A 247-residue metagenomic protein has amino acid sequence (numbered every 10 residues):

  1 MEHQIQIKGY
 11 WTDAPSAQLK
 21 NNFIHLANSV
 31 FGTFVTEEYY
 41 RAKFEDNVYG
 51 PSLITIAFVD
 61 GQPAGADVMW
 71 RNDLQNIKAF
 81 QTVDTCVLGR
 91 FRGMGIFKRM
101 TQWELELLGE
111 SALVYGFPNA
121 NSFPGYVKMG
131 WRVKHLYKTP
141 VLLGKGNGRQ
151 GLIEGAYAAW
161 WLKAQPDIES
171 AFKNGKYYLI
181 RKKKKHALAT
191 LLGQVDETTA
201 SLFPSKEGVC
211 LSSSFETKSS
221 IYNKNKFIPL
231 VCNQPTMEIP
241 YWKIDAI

Functional and structural regions predicted by a protein language model:
I7-K8, D13, N22-G50, F58 (+2 more regions): Amide-forming acyltransferase catalytic core, primarily the GNAT-like/NAT-type and related acyltransferase folds
Y40-F44, M69, F97, Y115-F117 (+2 more regions): Tryptophan-centric aromatic hotspots in well-structured domains and transmembrane helices
S52-I56, Q62-N72, A79-Q81, C86 (+1 more regions): Conserved beta-strand in the GNAT
I77-G89, K185-E197: Conserved acetyl-CoA binding element of GNAT-fold acetyltransferases
T82, K98-L107, V114, P124 (+1 more regions): Hydrophobic, well-ordered beta-alpha structural blocks that scaffold small-molecule cofactor pockets
V87, R92-E106, V195-S205: Conserved acetyl-CoA-binding loop-helix of GNAT-fold acetyltransferases
L107-N119, K206-S214: Conserved GNAT acetyl-CoA-binding A-motif
V209-I247: C-terminal functional modules
